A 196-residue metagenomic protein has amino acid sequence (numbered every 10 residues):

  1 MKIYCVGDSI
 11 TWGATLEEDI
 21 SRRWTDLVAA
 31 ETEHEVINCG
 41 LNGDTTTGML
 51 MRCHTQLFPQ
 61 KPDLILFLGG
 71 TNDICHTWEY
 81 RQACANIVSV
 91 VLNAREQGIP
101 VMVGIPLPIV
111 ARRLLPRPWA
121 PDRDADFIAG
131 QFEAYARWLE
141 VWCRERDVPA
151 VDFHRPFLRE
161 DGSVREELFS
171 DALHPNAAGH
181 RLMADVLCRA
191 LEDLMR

Functional and structural regions predicted by a protein language model:
M1-G48, R52-K61: Serine-esterase "nucleophile elbow" of acetyl-processing enzymes
D26, A30-E31, E35, M51-R196: Alpha-helical cap/lid subdomain in secreted, periplasmic, or secretory-pathway luminal O-acyl-processing enzymes
